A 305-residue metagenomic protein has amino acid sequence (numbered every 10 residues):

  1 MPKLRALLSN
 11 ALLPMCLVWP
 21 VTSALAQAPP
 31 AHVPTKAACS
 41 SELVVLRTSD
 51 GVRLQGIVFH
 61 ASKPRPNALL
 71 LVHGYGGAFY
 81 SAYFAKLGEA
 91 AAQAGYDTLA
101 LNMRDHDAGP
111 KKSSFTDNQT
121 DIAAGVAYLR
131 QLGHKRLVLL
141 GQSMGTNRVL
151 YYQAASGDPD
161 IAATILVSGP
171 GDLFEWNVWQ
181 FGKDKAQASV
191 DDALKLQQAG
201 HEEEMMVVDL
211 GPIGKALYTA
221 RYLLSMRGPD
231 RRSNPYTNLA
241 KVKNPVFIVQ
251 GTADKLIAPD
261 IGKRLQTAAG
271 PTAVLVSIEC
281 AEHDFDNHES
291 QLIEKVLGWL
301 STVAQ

Functional and structural regions predicted by a protein language model:
Q27-K63: N-terminal cap/lid segment of alpha/beta-hydrolase-fold proteins
G76-G88, M103, D260: The serine-hydrolase catalytic nucleophile loop
F84, P235, N244, A258-T267: Short alpha-helix in the alpha/beta-hydrolase fold that links the catalytic acid
G88-A108: Conserved alpha/beta-hydrolase
R104-V138: Catalytic nucleophile-loop/oxyanion-hole region of alpha/beta-hydrolase and closely related hydrolase-like folds
Y128, R136-D192: Primarily recognizes the serine-hydrolase "nucleophile elbow" in alpha/beta-hydrolase and SGNH/GDSL folds
V242, I248-Q250, D254: Short beta-strand/loop motif that positions the catalytic acidic residue of the alpha/beta-hydrolase fold
A281-Q291: Catalytic histidine-centered segment of alpha/beta-hydrolase-like enzymes
